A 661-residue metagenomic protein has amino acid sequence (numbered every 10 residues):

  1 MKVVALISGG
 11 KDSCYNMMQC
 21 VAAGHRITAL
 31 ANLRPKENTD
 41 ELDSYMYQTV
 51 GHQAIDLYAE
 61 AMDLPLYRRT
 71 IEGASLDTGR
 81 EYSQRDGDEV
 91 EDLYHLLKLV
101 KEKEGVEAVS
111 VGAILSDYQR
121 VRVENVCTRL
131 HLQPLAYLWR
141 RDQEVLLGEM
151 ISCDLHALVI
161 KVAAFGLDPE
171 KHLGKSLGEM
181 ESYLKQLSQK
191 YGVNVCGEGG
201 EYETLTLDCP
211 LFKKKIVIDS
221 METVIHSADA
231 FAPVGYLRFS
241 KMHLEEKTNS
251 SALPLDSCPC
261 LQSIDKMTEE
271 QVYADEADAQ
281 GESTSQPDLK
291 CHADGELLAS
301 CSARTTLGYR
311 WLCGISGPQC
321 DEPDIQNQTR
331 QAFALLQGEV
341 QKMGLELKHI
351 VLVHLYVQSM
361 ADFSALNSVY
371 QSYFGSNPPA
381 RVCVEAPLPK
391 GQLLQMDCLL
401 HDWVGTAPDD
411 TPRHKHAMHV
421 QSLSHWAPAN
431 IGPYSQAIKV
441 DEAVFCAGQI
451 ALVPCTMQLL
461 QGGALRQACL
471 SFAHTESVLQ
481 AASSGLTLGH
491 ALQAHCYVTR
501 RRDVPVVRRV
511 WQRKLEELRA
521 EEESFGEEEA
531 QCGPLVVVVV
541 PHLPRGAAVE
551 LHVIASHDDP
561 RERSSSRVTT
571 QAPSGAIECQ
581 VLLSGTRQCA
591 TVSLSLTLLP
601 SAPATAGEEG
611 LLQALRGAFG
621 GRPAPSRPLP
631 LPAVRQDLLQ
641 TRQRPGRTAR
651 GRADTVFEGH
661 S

Functional and structural regions predicted by a protein language model:
M1-K2, R26, N38-E41, I55-E60 (+4 more regions): ATP/NTP-dependent adenylation/nucleotidyl-transfer catalytic domains that generate, transfer, or process NMP-activated
M1-V159: ATP-dependent adenylation/nucleotidyltransferase module used to activate substrates
Y15-N16, T78, Q119-R122, P169-E170 (+4 more regions): Short glycine-/acidic-enriched loop or helix-start segments at secondary-structure transitions that form or flank
Q84, L146-H156, H172-G178, L394-L400 (+1 more regions): Short, surface-exposed amphipathic charged segments that create phosphate/polyanion-binding patches used for binding
V111-G112, L135-W139, C196, A386 (+2 more regions): Glycine- and other small-residue-rich loops at beta-strand/loop junctions that grip anionic moieties
L115-Y118, R140-E144, F165-G166, W426 (+2 more regions): Short, catalytically relevant binding-site loops at active-site mouths
L138-W139, V159-V162, D208-L211, C398-L400 (+2 more regions): Short, structured patches in soluble enzyme cores that scaffold and shape functional sites
M267-S661: Short, polar/acidic, helix-capping and beta-turn segments at strand->helix junctions that line the mouths
